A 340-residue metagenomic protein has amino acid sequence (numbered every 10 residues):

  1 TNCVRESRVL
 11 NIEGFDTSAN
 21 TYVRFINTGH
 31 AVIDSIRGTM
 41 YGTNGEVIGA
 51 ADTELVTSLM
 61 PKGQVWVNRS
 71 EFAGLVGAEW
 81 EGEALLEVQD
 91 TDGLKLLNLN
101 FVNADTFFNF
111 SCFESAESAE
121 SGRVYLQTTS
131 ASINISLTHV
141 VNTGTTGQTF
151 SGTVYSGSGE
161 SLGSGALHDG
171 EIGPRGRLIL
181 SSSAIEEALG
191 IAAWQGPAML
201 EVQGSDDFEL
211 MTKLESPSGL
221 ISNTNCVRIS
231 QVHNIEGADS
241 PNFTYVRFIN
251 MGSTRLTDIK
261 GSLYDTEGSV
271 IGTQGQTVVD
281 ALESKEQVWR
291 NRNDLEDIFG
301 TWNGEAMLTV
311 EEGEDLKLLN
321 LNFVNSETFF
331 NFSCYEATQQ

Functional and structural regions predicted by a protein language model:
T1-Q340: Gly/Pro-rich, tryptophan- and cysteine-flecked surface segments typical of secreted/extracellular proteins
